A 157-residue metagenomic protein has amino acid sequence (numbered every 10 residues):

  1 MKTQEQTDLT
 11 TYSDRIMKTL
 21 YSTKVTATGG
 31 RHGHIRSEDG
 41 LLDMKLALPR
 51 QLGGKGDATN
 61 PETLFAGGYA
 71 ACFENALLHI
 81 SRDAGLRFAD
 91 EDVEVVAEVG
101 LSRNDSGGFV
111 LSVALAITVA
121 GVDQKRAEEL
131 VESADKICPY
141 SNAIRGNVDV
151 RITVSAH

Functional and structural regions predicted by a protein language model:
K2-G67, E74-H157: Extended beta-strand/beta-hairpin segments
